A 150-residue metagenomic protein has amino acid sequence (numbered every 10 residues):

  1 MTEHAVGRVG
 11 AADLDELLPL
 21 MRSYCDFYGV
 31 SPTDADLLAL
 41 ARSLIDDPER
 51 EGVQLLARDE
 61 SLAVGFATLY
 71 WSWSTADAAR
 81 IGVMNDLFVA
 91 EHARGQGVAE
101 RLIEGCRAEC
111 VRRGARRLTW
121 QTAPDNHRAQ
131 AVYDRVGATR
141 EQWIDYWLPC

Functional and structural regions predicted by a protein language model:
A5-P19, V30: A short beta-loop-alpha structural element at the N-terminal edge of CoA-dependent acyl/N-acetyltransferase catalytic
P19-P32, T75: Helix-loop element at the rim of GNAT/NAT acetyltransferase active sites that forms part of the acceptor-substrate
P32-Q54: Active-site rim helix/loop that mediates acceptor-substrate recognition in acyltransferases
L56, L62-W71, V83: Conserved beta-strand in the GNAT
A57, G95-E100: Glycine-rich acyl-CoA binding loop
L87-R94: A short, internal acetyl-CoA/4′-phosphopantetheine-binding micro-motif in the GNAT/acyltransferase core
E100, E104, P124-Q142, L148: Conserved active-site alpha-helix within GNAT-family acetyltransferase domains
V111-Q121: Conserved GNAT acetyl-CoA-binding A-motif
